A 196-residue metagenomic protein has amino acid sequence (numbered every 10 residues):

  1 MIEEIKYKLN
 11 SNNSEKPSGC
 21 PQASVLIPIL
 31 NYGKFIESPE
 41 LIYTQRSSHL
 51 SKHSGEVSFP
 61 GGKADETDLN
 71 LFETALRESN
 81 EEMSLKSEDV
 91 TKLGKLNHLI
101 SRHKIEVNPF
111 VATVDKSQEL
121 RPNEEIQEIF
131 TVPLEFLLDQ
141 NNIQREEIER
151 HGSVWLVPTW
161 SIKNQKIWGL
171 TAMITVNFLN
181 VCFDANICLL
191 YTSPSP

Functional and structural regions predicted by a protein language model:
M1-P17: Entry/capping segment at the start of metal-dependent catalytic domains with acidic active-site entry clusters
E15-F59: N-terminal strand-loop-strand
H49, A64-K163, I167, N177-I187: Unchanged
E56, G62-K63, L170: Gly/Ser/Thr-rich helix-start
I174: Cytochrome P450 heme-iron axial ligand motif
Y191-P196: Conserved small/polar residues in nucleotide/adenosyl-binding loops
